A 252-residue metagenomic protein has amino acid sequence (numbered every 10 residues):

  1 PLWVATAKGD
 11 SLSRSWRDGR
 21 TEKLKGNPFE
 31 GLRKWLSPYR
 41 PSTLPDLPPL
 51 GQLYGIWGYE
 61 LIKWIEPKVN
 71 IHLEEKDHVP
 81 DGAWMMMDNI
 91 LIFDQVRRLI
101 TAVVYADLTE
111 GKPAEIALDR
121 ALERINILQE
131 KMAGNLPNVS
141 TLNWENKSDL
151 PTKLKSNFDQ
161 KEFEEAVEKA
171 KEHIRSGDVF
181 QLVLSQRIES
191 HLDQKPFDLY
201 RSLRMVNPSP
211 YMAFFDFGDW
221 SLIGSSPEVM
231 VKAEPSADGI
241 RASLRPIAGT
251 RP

Functional and structural regions predicted by a protein language model:
P1-P252: Extended alpha-helical targeting/anchoring segments, especially N-terminal organellar/secretory targeting helices
